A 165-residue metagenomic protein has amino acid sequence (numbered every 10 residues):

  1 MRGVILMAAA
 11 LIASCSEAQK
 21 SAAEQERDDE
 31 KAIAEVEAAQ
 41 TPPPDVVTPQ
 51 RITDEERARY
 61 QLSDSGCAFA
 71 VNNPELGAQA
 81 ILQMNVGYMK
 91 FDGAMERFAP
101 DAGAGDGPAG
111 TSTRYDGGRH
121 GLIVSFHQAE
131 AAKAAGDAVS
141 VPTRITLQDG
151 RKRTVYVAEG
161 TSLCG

Functional and structural regions predicted by a protein language model:
M1-A13: Sec-dependent bacterial lipoprotein signal peptides
C15-A18: Bacterial signal peptide processing site
K20-A104: An ectodomain-focused feature that recognizes extracytoplasmic/extracellular
M84, V139-T143, V157: Short, surface-exposed coil-to-beta transition loops
E96-F98, G121-L122, V155: Short, isolated positions in well-ordered beta-strands
P108-R151: Acidic, glycine-rich flexible loop segments
T154-G165: Short, low-complexity, Pro/Ser/Thr/Gly-rich segments in the mature regions of secreted, periplasmic
